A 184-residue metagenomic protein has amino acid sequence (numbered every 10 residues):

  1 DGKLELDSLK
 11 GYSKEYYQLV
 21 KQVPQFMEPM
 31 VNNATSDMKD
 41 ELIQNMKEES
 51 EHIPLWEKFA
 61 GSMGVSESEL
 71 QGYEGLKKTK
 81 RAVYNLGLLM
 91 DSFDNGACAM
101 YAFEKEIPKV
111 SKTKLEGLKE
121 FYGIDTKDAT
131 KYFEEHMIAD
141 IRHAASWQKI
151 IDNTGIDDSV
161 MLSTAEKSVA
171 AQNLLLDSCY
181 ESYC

Functional and structural regions predicted by a protein language model:
D1-C184: Non-heme di-metal
